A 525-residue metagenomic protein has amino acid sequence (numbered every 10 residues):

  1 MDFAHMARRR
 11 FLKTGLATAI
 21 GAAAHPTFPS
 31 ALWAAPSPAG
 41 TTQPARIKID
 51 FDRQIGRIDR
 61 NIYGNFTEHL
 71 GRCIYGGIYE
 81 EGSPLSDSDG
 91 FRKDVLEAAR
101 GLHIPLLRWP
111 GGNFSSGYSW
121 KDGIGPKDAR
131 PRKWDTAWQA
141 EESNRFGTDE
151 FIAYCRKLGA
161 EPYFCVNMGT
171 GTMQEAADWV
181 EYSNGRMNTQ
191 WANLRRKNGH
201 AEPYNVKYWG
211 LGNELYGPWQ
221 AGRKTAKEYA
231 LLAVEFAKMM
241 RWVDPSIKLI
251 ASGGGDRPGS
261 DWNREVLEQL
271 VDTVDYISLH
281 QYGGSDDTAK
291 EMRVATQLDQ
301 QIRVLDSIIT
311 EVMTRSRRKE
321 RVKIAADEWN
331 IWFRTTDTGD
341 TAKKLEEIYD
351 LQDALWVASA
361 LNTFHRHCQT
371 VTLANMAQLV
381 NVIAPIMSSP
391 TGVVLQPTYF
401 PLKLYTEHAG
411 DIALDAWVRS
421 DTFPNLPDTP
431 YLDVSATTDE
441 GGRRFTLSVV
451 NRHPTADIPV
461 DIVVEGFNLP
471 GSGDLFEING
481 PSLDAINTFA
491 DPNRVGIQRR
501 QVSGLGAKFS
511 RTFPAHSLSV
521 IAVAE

Functional and structural regions predicted by a protein language model:
F3, A7, L12-A23, F28 (+5 more regions): Non-catalytic accessory regions flanking glycosidase/transglycosidase catalytic cores in CAZymes
H280-V294: Active-site His/acidic residue clusters
